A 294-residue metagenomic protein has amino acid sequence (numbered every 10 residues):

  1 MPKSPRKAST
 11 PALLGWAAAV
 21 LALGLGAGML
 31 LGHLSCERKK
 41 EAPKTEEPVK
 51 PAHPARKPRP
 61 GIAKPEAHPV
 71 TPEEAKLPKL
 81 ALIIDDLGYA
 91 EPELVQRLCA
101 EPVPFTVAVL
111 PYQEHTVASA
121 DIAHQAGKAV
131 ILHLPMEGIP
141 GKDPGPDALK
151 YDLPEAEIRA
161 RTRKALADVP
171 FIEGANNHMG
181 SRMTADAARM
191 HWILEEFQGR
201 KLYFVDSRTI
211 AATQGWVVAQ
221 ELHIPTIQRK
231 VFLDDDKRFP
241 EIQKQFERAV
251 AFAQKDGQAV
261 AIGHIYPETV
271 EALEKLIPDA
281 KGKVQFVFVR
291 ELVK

Functional and structural regions predicted by a protein language model:
M1-P2, L14, A249-V250, D256-G257: C-terminal accessory segments enriched in acidic
M1-P78: Terminal interaction modules at protein C-ends
P69-P146: Active-site beta->alpha N-cap acidic-glycine motif
K79-A81, P104-A108, A129-I131, E173-N176 (+4 more regions): Structural preference for beta-strand elements that scaffold enzyme active sites
L110-P111, V260, H264: Conserved residues at beta->alpha junctions
Y112-A118, Y151-A160: Glycine-rich anion/phosphate-binding loops
M136-I139, Y151-E155, R182: Active-site-adjacent loops and short helices of periplasmic peptidoglycan-processing enzymes
E155-E247, F252, H264-Q285, R290-L292: Catalytic domains of cell-wall/extracellular-matrix polysaccharide-remodeling enzymes, centered on de-N-acetylation
